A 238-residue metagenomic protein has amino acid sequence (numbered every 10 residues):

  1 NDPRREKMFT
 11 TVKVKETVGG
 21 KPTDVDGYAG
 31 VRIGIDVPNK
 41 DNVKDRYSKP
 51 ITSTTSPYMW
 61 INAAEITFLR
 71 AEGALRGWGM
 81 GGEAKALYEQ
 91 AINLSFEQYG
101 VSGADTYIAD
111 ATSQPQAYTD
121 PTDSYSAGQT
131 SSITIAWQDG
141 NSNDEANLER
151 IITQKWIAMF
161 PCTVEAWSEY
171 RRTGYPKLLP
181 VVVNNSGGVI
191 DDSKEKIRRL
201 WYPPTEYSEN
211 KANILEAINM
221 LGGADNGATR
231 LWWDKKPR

Functional and structural regions predicted by a protein language model:
N1-V14: Extended catalytic-interface subdomain
T11-V14, V18-R238: Acidic/polar-rich alpha-helix caps and helix-coil junctions
